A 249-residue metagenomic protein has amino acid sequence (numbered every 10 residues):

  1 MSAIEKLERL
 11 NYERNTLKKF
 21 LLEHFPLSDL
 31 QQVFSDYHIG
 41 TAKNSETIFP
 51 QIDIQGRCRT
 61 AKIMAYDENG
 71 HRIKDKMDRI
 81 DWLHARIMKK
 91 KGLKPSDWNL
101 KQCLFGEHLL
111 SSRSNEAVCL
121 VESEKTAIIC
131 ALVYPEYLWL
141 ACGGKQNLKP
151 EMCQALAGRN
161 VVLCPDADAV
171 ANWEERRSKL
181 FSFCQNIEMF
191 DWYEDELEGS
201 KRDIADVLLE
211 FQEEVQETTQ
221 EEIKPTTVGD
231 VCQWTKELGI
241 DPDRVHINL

Functional and structural regions predicted by a protein language model:
M1-R59, L110-S112, E217-L249: TOPRIM metal-binding catalytic domain and adjacent DNA-binding surface shared by DnaG-type primases
K6-L10, C119, P165-D166: Generic alpha-helical structural element
K6-R9, D29, F49, W82 (+7 more regions): Acidic/proline-rich low-complexity IDRs
F25-P26, R86-M88, L109, L180-S182: Short, conserved catalytic or adaptor-binding loops enriched in Gly and charged residues
I48-A157: Phosphate-handling DNA/RNA-contact segment within nucleic-acid enzymes
N115-E116, E124-L249: TOPRIM fold recognition
